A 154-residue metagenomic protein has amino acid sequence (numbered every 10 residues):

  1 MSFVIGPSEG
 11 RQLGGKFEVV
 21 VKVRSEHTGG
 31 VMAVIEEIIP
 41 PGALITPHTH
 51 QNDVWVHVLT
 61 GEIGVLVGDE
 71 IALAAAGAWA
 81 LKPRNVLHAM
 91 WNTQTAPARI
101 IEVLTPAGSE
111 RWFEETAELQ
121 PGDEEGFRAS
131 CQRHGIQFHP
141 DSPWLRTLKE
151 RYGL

Functional and structural regions predicted by a protein language model:
M1-M32, G122-L154: A short, N-terminal "cap"/entry segment at the start of jelly-roll beta-barrel domains of the cupin/DSBH fold
V19, P40-G42, P83-V86: Short acidic (Asp/Glu) patches
V21-V23, E36-E37, W55-V56, G77-A78 (+1 more regions): Hydrophobic/aromatic beta-strand elements that line small-molecule binding cavities or substrate pockets in beta-rich
T28, R84-E110: Ligand-binding loop in jelly-roll beta-barrel domains
V31, T49-H50, T93-Q94: Short glycine/proline-enriched turns and hinge-like loops at secondary-structure junctions
I35-T49: Conserved short histidine dyad/triad with adjacent acidic residue
W55, E62, D69-L87: Short acidic-glycine-tyrosine-enriched beta hairpin
R99, E110-G122: A hydrophobic, small-residue-rich beta->alpha segment in the mid-to-C-terminal subdomain of diverse proteins
